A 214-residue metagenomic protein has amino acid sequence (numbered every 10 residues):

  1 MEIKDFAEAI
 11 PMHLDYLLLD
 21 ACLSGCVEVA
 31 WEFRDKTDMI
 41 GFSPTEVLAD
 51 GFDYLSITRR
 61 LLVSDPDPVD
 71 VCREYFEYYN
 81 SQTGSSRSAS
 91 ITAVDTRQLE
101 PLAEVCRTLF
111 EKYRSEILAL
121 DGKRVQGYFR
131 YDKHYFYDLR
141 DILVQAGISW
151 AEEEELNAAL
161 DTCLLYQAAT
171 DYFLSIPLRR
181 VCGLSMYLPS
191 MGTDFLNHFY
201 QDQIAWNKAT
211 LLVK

Functional and structural regions predicted by a protein language model:
M1-K214: Terminal, contiguous helix-loop blocks that mediate binding/assembly
